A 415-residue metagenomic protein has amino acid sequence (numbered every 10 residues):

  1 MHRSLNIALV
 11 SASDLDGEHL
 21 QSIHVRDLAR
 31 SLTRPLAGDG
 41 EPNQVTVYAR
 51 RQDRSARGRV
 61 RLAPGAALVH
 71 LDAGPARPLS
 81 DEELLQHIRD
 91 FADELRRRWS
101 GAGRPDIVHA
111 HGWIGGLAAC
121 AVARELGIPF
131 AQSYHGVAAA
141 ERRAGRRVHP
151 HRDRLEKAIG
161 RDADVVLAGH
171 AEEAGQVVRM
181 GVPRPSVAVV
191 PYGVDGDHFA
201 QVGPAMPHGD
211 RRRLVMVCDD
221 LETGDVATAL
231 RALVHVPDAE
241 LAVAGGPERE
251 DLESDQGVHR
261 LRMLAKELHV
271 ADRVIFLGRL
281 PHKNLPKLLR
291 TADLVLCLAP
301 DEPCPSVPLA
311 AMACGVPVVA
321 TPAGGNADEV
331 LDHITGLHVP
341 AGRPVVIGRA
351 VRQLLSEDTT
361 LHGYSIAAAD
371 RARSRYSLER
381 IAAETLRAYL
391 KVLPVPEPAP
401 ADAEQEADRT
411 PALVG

Functional and structural regions predicted by a protein language model:
M1-V60, P64-A66, D408-G415: N-terminal subdomain of nucleotide-sugar transferases
R51, E172, G193: Carbohydrate-associated surface elements
D164, R290-P303, V316: Acidic donor-binding loop of glycosyltransferase active sites
M206-V236, A242: Conserved donor-binding/catalytic core segment of Leloir-type glycosyltransferases
D255-K283: Nucleotide-activated donor-binding/catalytic signature segment of Leloir-type glycosyltransferases, i.e., the conserved
R279, K287-A292: Short alpha-helical donor nucleotide-sugar binding micro-motif in glycosyltransferases
P317-T321: Short hydrophobic beta-strand element within catalytic cores of glycosyltransferases and related nucleotide-activated
D332-H333, L337-P344, Q353-D358: Conserved acidic donor-binding segment of nucleotide-sugar-dependent glycosyltransferases
